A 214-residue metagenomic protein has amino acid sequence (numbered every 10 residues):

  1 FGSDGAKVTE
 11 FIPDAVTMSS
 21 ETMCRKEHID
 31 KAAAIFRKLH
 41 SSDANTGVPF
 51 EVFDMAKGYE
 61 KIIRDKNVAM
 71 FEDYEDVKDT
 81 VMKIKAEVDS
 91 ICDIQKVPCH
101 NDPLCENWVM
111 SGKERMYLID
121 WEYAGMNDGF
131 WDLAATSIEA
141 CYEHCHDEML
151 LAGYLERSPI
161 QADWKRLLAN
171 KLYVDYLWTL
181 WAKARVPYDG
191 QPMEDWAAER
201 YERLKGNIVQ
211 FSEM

Functional and structural regions predicted by a protein language model:
F1-D54, E60-I62, V68-D76: ATP-binding pocket architecture of kinase catalytic cores
R25-H28, D73, E143, M193 (+1 more regions): Residue-level preference for long, well-ordered alpha-helices that form the structural scaffold of enzyme catalytic
F36, H40-A44, V88, A140 (+3 more regions): A general structural signal marking secondary-structure boundaries and capping sites
F50, I160-K171: All-alpha amphipathic helical-bundle segments outside canonical DNA-binding/catalytic cores that form hydrophobic
A69, E75, L180-M214: ATP/Mg2+ or Mg2+-diphosphate-binding catalytic cores that bind nucleotide phosphates or diphosphates via glycine-rich
V77-K83: Short proline/glycine- and basic residue-enriched helix-capping loop/turn segments at helix->loop/beta transitions
K85-W131: Active-site acidic catalytic loop and adjacent metal/ATP-binding pocket of ATP-dependent phosphoryl transfer enzymes
F130-P159, L172-Q191, R203: Active-site activation/catalytic loop segments of kinase-like enzymes and analogous catalytic loops in related
